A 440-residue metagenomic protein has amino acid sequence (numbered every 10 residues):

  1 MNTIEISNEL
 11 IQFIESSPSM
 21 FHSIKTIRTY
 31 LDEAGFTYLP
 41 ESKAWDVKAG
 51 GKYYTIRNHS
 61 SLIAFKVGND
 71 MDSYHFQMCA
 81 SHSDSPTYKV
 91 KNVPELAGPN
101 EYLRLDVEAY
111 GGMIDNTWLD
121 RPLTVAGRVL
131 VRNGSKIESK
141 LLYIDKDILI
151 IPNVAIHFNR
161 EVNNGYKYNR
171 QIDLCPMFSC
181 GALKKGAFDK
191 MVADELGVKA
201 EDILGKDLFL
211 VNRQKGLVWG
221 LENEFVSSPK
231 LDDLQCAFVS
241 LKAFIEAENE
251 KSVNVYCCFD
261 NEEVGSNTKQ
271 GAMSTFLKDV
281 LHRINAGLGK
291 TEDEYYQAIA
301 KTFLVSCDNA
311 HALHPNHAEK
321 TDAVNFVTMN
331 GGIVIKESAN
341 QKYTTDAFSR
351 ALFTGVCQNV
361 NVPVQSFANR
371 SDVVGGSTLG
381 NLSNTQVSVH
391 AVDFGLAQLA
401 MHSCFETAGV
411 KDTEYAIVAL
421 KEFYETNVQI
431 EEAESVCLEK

Functional and structural regions predicted by a protein language model:
M1-K440: N-terminal hydrophobic/helix-forming segments and targeting peptides
